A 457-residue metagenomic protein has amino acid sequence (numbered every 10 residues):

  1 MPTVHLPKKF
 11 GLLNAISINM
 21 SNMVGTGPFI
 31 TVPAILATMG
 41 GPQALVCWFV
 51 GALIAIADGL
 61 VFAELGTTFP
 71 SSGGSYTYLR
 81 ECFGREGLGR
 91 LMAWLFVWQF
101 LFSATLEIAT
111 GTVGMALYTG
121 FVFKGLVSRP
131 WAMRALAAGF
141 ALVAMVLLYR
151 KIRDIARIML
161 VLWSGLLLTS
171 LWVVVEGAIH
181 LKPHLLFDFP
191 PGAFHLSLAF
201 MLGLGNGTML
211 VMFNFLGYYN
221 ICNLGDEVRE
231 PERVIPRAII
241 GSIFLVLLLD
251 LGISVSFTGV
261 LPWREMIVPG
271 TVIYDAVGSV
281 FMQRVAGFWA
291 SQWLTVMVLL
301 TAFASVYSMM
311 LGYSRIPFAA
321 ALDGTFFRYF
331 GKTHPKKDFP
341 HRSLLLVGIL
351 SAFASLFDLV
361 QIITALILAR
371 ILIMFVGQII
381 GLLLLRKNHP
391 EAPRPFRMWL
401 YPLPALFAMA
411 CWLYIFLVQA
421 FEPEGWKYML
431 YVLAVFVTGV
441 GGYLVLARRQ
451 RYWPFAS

Functional and structural regions predicted by a protein language model:
M1-P42, I56, L60, G87 (+5 more regions): Membrane-interface "cap" regions at the ends of multi-pass membrane proteins
P2-L6, L45, S128-A132, V161-T295: Helix-loop-helix junctions that connect adjacent transmembrane segments in multi-pass membrane transporters
K8-N19, L45, L53, R85-F102 (+5 more regions): Select transmembrane alpha-helical segments in multipass membrane proteins
A34, C47, I56-A141, V146-Y149 (+2 more regions): Hydrophobic transmembrane alpha-helices that form the core helical bundles of multi-pass secondary transporters
A34-G40, T110-M133, I152-W163, A290-L300 (+3 more regions): Transmembrane helix-loop boundary segments of multi-pass membrane transporters
T77-R85, G89, F121-L126, A238-Y307 (+1 more regions): TM-loop-TM module centered on a large, flexible mid-protein loop between adjacent transmembrane helices in multi-pass
T119, A132-P183, L216, I239-I243 (+3 more regions): Membrane-interface loop-to-helix entry segments
Y329-D338, F375-E424, W453: C-terminal membrane-solvent junction of multi-pass transporters and transport-like membrane proteins
